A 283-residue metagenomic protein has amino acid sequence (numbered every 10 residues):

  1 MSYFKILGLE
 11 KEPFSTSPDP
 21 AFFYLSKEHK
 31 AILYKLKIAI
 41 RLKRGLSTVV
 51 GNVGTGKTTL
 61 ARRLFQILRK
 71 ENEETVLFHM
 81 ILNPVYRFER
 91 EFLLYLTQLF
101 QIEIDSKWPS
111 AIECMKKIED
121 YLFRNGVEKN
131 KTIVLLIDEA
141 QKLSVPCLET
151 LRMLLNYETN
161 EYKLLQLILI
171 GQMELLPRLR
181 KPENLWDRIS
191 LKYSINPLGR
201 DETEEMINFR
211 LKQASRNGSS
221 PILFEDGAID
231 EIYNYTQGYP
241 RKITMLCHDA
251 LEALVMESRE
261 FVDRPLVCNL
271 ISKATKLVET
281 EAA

Functional and structural regions predicted by a protein language model:
M1-K43, E279-A283: A short, basic N-terminal segment
S2, P177, N184, K212-A283: C-terminal alpha-helical "lid" subdomain
L9-F14, R87-S106: Conserved NTP-binding/hydrolysis module of P-loop NTPases
L42-Q66: Walker A/P-loop nucleotide-binding motif
F65-L68, L175-S190: Short regulatory helix/loop adjacent to the ATP-binding pocket of P-loop NTPases
R69-Q98: AAA+/P-loop NTPase substrate/partner-engagement loops
L82-V85, R178-L179, S190-E204: Conserved AAA+ ATPase "SRH/arginine-finger" region at the nucleotide-binding site
Q98-F100, M173, L198-G218: Conserved AAA+ ATPase "sensor/coupling" helix adjacent to the nucleotide-binding pocket
